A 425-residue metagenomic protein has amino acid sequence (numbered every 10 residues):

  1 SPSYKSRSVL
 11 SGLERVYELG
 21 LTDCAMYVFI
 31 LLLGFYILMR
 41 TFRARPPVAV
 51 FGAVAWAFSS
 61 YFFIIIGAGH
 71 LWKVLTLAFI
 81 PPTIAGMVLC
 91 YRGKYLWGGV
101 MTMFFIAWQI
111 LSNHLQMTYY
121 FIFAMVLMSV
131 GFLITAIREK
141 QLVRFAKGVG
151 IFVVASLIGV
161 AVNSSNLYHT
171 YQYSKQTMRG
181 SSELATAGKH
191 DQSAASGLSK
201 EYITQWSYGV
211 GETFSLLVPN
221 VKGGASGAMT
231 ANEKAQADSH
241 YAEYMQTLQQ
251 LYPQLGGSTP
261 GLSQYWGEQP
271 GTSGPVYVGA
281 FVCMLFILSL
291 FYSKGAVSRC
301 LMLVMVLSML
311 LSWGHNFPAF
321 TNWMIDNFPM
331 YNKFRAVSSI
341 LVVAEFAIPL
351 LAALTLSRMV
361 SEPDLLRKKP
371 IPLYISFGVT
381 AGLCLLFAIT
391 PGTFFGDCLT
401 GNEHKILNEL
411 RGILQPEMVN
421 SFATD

Functional and structural regions predicted by a protein language model:
S1-K5, V9, S165-S289, G392-D425: Periplasmic/ER-lumenal interhelical loops and adjacent helix-loop junctions in multi-pass membrane proteins
Y4-L33, I66-L75, T272-S273, S338-V342: Loop-to-helix entry region of an early transmembrane alpha helix in multi-pass inner-membrane enzymes
M26-F42, V282-L285: Transmembrane-helix motifs of polytopic, lipid-linked glycan transferases
F35-A44, I84-M87, Y91, L290 (+2 more regions): Transmembrane-helix signature of membrane-embedded glycosylation machinery that interfaces with polyprenol carriers
Y36-L38, Y61, G86, A107-W108 (+4 more regions): Alpha-helical transmembrane segments of multipass membrane proteins
M39-F58, K94-G99: Transmembrane-helix signature of polytopic, membrane-embedded enzymes that assemble or transfer cell-envelope glycans
A53, G69-I80, C90-A107, L115-S156 (+1 more regions): Contiguous transmembrane helix-bundle modules in multi-pass membrane proteins
